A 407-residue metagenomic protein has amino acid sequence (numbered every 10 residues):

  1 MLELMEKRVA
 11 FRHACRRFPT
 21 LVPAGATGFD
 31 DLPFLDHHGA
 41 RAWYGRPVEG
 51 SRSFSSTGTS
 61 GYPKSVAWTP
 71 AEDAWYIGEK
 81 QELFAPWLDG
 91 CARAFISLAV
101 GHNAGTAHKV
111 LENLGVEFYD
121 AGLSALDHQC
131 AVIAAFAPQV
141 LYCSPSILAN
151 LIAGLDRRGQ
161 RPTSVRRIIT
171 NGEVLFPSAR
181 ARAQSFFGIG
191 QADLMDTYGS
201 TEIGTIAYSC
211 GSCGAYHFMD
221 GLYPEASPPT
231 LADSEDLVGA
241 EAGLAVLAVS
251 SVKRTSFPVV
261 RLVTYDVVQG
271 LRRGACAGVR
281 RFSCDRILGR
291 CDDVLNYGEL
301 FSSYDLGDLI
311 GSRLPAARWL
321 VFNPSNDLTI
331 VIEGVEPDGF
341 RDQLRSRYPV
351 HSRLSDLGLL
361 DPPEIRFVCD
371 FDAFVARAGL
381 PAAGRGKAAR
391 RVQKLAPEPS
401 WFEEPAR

Functional and structural regions predicted by a protein language model:
M1-S55, G61-L83, V100, S325-V331 (+1 more regions): Nucleotide 5′-phosphate-binding alpha/beta core
L32-R182, F186, L320, F402: Active-site phosphate/ATP/adenylate-binding loop shared across adenylate-forming ligases
A92, P162-R167, A192-L194, L360-E364: Residue-level recognition of the N-termini of beta-strands and the immediately preceding loop/turn
I96, R167-T170, D196-T197, L247-A248 (+1 more regions): Extended hydrophobic secondary-structure segments that form protein cores and membrane-embedded regions
Y119-G122, M195, E225, P363-V368: General small-molecule cofactor/ligand-binding pocket signal
P138-N150, F186-Q191, S212-Y223, G384-R390: A polyampholytic, Gly/Pro-enriched intrinsically disordered region
L141, A248, K253-P363, G386: AMP-binding/adenylate-forming catalytic core of the ANL superfamily
A181-G274: Conserved AMP-binding/adenylate-forming
